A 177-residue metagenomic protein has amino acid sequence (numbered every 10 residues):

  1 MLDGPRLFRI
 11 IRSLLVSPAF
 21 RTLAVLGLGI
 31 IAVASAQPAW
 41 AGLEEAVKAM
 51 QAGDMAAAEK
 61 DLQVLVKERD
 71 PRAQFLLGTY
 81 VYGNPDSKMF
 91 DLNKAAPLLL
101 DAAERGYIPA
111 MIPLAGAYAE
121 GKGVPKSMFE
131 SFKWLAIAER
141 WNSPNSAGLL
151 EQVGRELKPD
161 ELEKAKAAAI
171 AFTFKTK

Functional and structural regions predicted by a protein language model:
M1-P18: N-terminal secretory signal peptides that target proteins for export/translocation
R21-A34: Bacterial N-terminal signal peptides
A41-A57, D61-V64, E68: Alpha-helical segment of the N-proximal tetratricopeptide repeat
E45, L76-N84, P113-E120, E151-E156: Hydrophobic face of amphipathic alpha-helices that form TPR/SEL1-like repeat modules and related alpha-solenoid
A52-A57, S87-L98, P125-E130, K164: Structural signature of tandem alpha-helical TPR/SEL1-like repeats, specifically the intra-repeat loop/turn
G53-D54, K67-P71, G83-P85, E104-Y107 (+3 more regions): Short helix-capping/linker turns of helical repeat alpha-solenoids
N145-K177: Terminal, low-structured helical/coil segments at or just beyond the last alpha-helical repeat
